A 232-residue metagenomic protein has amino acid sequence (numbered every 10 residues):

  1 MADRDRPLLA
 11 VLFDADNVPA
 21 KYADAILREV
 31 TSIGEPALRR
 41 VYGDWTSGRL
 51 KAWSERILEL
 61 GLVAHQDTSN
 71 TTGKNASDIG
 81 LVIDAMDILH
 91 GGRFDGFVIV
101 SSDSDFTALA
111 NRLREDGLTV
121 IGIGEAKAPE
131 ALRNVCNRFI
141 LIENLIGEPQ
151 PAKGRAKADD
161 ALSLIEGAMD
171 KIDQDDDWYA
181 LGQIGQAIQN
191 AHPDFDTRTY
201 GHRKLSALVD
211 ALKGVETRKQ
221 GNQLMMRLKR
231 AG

Functional and structural regions predicted by a protein language model:
M1-D84, L89-H90, T119: Domain-level signal for Mg2+-assisted phosphodiester chemistry and nucleotide/NA-binding surfaces in nucleic-acid
L12, Y42, D95-S102, L109 (+2 more regions): Acidic beta-strand-to-loop metal/phosphate-binding motif
R39, T107-N111, D116-T119, P129: P-loop/Walker A NTP-binding module and the surrounding RecA-like catalytic core of P-loop NTPases
R49-S54, G124-N134: Short, glycine/polar-rich helix-capping loops at beta-to-alpha or helix-loop-helix junctions that flank or form
L60, D116, V135-C136: Short, structured coil segments at secondary-structure junctions
A64, F97, F139-I140: Short, well-ordered beta-strand core segments
E130-E143, G147: Contiguous mid-protein beta-loop-alpha structural module that forms a pocket-lining wall or clamp of enzyme active
E148-G232: N-terminal regulatory modules in eukaryotic regulatory proteins
